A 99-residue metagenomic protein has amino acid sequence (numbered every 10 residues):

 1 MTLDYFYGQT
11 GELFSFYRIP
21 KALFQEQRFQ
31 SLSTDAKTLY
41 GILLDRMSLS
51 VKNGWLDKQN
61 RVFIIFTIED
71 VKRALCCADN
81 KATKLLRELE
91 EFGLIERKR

Functional and structural regions predicted by a protein language model:
M1-I68: Short recognition helix of helix-turn-helix/winged-helix DNA-binding domains
M47-R99: Winged helix-turn-helix DNA-binding recognition segment
